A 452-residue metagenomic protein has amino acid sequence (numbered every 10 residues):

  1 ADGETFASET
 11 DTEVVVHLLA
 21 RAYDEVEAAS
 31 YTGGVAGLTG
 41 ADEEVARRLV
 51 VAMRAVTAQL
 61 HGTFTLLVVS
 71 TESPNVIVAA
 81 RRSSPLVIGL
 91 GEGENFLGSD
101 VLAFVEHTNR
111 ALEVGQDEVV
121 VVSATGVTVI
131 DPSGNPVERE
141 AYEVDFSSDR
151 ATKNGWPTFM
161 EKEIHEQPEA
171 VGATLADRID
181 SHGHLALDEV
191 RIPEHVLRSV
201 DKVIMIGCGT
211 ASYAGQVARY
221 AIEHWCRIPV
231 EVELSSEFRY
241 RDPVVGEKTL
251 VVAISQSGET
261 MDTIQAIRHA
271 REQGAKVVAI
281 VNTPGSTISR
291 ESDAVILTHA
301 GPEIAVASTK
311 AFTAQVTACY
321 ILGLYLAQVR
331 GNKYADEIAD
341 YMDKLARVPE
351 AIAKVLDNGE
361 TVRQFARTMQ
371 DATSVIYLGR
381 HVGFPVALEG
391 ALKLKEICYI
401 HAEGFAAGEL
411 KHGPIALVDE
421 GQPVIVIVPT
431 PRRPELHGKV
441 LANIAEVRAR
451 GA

Functional and structural regions predicted by a protein language model:
D2-T158, E166-D201, A353-L356, V362-Q364: Conserved short alpha-helical segments that host acidic/polar catalytic motifs at enzyme active sites
V14, G62, F104, V232-R241 (+4 more regions): Short acidic loop-to-helix transition motifs that present clustered carboxylates
R21-A28, T39-R48, R110, E247-M261 (+1 more regions): A structural-propensity feature for long, helix-poor, extended segments
A58, Q167-I204, A294-V426: Active-site phosphate/pyrophosphate-binding segments
L60-E94, F365, Q370-E396, V426-T430 (+1 more regions): Acidic/histidine-rich
V69, V78-A79, A111-L112, V119-V121 (+12 more regions): Replace "in large, NTP-powered and nucleic-acid-processing enzymes" with "in large, NTP-powered factors and other
T71-P74, S84-L86, G91-N95, V101-F104 (+15 more regions): Short, glycine-/Ser/Thr-/acidic-enriched flexible segments
R198-R347, P429-T430, P434, L441-A452: Glycine-rich phosphate-binding loops that contact phosphosugars or nucleotide phosphates
